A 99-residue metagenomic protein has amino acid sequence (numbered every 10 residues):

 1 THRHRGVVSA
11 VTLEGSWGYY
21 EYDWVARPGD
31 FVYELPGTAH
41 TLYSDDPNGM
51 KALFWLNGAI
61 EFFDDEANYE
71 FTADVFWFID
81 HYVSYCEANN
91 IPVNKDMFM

Functional and structural regions predicted by a protein language model:
T1-V11, S16-M99: Jelly-roll (double-stranded beta-helix
